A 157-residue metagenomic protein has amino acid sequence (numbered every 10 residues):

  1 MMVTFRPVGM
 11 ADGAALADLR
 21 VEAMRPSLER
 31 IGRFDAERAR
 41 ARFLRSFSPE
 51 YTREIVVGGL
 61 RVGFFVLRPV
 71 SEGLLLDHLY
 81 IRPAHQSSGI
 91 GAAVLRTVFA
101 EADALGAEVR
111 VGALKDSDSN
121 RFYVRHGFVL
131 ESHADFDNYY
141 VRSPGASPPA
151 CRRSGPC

Functional and structural regions predicted by a protein language model:
T4-D18: A short beta-loop-alpha structural element at the N-terminal edge of CoA-dependent acyl/N-acetyltransferase catalytic
V21-L44: Conserved GNAT-fold acetyl-CoA-binding loop/helix
L44-E54, R61-G63: A short helix-loop-beta-strand connector motif used in the catalytic cores of GNAT acetyltransferases and, in some
L60-R68, L75-Y80: Conserved beta-strand in the GNAT
G73, A102-K115: Conserved GNAT acetyl-CoA-binding A-motif
I81, S87-A100, V124-R125: Conserved acetyl-CoA-binding loop-helix of GNAT-fold acetyltransferases
Q86, R110-R121, F136-S143: Conserved beta-strand-loop-alpha-helix junction that forms the acyl-donor binding cleft
V124-H133: Conserved acetyl-CoA-binding loop of GNAT-fold acetyltransferases
